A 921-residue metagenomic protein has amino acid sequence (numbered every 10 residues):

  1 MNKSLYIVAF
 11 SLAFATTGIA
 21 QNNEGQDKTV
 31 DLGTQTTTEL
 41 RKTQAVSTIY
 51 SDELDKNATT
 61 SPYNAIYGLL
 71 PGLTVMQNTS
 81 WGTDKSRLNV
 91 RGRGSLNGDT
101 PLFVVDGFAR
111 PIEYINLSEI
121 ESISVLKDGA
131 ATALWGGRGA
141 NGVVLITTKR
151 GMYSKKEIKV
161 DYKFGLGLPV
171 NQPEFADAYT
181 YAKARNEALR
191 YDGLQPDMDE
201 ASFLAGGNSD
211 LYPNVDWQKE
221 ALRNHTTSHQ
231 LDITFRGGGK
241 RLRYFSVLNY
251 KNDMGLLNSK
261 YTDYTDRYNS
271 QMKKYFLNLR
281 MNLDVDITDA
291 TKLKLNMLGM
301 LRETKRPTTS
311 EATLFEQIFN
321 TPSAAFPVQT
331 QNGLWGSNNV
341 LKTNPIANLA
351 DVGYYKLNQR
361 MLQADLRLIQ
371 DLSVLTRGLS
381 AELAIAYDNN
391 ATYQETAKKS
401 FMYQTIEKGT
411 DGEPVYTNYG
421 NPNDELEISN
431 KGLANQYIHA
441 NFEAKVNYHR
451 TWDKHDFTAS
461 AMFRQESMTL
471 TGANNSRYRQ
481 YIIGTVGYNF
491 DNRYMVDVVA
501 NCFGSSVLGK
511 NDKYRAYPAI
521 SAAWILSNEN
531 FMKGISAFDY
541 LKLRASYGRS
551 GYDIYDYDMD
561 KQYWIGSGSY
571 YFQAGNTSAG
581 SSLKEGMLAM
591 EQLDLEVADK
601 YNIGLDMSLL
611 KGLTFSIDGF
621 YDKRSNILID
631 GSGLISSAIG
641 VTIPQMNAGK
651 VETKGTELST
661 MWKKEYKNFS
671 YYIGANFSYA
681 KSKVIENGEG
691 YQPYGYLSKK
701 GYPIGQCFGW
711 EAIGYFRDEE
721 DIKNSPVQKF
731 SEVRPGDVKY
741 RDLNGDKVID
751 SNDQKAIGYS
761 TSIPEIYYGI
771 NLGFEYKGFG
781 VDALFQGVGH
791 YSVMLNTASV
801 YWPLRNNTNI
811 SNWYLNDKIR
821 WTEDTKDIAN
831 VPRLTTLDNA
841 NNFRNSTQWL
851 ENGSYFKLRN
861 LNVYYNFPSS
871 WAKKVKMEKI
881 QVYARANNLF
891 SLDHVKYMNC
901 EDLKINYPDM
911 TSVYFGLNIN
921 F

Functional and structural regions predicted by a protein language model:
M1-L279, L293, Q692-P693, N744 (+2 more regions): Short, small/polar-rich motifs associated with maturation and membrane association, primarily at protein termini
F103, Y488, L743, F774: Short aromatic-centered micro-motifs
K159-S209, T309-S310, E665-S762, W802-P803 (+2 more regions): Conserved small-residue
N282-T291, N296-L301, S310-E311, E316-I318 (+4 more regions): Extracellular/periplasmic, surface-exposed regions of secreted and cell-surface proteins
V328-T330, A347, V788-Q881, A886: Extracytoplasmic gating/loop element in the C-terminal half of outer-membrane beta-barrel translocons and assembly
S762-M794: Glycine-rich, aromatic-lined ligand/substrate-binding cores of catalytic and carbohydrate-binding domains
